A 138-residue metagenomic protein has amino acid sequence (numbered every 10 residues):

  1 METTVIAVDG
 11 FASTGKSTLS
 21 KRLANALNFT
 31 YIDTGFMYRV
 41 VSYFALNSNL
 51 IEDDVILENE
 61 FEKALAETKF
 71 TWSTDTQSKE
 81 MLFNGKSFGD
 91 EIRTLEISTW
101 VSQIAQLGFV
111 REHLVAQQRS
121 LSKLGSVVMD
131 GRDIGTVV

Functional and structural regions predicted by a protein language model:
M1-T3: Phosphate-binding P-loop
I6-V8: Hydrophobic anchor at the beta1->P-loop junction of P-loop NTPases
S13-T14: ATP-binding Walker
S17: Walker A/P-loop
A26-R93: N-terminal phosphate/diphosphate-binding loop that engages ATP/GTP or pyrophosphate donors across diverse enzyme folds
G89-V138: ATP-dependent NMP and nucleoside kinases share a basic, alpha-helical "lid"
